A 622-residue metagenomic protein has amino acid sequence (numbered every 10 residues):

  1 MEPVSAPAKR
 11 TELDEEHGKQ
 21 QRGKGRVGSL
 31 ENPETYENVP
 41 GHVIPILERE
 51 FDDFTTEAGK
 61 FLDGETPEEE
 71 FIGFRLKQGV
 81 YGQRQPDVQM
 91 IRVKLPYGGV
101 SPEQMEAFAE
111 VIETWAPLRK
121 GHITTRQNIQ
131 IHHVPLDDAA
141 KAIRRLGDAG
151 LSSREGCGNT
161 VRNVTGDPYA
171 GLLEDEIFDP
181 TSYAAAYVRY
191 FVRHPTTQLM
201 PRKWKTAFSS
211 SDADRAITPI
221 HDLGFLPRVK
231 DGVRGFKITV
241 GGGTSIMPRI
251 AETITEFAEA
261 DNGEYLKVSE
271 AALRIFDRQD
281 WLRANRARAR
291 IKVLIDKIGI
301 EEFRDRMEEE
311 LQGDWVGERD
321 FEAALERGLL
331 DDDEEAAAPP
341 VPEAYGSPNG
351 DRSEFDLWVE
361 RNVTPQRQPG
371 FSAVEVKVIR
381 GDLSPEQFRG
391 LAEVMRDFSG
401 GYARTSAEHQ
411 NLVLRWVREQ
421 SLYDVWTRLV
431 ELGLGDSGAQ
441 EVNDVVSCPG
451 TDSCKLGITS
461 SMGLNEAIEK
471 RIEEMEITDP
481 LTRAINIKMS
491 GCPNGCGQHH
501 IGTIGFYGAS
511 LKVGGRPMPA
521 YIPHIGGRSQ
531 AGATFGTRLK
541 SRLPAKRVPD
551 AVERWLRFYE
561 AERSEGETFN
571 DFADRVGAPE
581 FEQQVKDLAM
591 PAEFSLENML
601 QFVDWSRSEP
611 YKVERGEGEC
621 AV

Functional and structural regions predicted by a protein language model:
E2-V622: Peripheral terminal and linker regions in Fe-S/redox and tRNA-modifying enzymes
